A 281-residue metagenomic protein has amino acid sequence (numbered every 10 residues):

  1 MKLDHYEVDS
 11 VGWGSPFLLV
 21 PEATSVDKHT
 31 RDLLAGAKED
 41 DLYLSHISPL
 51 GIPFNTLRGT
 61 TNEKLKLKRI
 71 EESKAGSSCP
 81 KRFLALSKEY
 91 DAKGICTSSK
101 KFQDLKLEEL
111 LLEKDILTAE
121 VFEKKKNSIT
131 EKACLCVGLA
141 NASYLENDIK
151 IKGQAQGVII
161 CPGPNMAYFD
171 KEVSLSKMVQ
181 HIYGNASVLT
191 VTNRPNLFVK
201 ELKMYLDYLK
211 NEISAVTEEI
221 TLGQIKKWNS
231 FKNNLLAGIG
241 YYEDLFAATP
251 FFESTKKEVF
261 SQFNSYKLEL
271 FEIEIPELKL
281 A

Functional and structural regions predicted by a protein language model:
K2-G12, A35-L44, K64-E71, L245-T249 (+1 more regions): Short, Lys/Arg-enriched charge-dense amphipathic segments
L3-D27: Glycine-rich phosphate-binding active-site loops on the catalytic face of alpha/beta enzymes
G12-G14, G36, D40-D41, G51 (+10 more regions): Residue-identity detector for glycine
T24-V26, T30-L33, K257: Charge-rich, low-complexity amphipathic helices in intrinsically disordered tails/linkers adjacent to domains
T30, L34-S128: C-terminal catalytic or substrate-handling cores of phosphate/nucleotide- and metal-cofactor-dependent proteins acting
I129-A281: C-terminal accessory/interaction regions of large nucleic acid-associated machines
